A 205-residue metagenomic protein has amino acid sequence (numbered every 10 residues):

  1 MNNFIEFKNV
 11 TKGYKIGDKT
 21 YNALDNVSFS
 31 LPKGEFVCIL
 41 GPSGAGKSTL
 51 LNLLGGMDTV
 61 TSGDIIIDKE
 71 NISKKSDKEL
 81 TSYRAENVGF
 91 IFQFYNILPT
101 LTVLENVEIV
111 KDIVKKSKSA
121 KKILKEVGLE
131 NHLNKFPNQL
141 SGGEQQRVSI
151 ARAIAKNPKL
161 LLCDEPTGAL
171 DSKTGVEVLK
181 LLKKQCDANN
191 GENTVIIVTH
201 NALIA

Functional and structural regions predicted by a protein language model:
F4-F7, T11-A205: ABC family nucleotide-binding domain
